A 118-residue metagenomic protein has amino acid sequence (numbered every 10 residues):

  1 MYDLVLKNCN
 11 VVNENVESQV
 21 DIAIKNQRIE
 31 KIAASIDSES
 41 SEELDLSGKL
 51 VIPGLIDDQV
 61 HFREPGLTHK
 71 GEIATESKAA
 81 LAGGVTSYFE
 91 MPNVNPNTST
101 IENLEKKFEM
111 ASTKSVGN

Functional and structural regions predicted by a protein language model:
M1-G54: Histidine-rich, glycine-flanked metal-binding segment
L4, S38-E90: Replace "His-x-His-based motif
K7, N13, E17, L46 (+2 more regions): Short low-complexity stretches enriched in small and charged residues
E17, I24, T68-G71, T75 (+2 more regions): Conserved active-site and cofactor/substrate-binding residues in soluble primary-metabolism enzymes
I24-Q27, R63, A74-S77, K107-M110: Short, low-complexity, polar/charged sequence segments that are solvent-exposed and flexible
K78-N118: Divalent-metal coordination cores built from histidine and acidic residues
